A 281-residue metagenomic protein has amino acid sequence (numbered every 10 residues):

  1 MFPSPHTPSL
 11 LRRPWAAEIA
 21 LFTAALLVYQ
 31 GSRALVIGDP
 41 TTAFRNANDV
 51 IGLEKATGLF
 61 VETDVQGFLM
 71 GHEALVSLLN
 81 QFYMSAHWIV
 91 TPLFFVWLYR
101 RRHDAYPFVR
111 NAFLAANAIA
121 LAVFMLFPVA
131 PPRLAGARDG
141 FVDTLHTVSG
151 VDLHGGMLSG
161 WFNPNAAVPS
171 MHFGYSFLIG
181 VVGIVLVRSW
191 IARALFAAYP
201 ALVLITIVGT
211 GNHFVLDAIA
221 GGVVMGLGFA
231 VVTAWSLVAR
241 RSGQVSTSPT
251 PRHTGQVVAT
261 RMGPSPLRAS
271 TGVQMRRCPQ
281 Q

Functional and structural regions predicted by a protein language model:
F2-I89, P264, G272, P279: N-terminal transmembrane-helix/juxtamembrane module of multi-pass inner/ER membrane proteins
R13, A17, L21, P107-A112 (+2 more regions): Alpha-helical transmembrane segments of integral membrane proteins
E18-Q30, W88, P92, F113 (+4 more regions): Alpha-helical transmembrane spans of integral membrane proteins, capturing the lipid-embedded, hydrophobic core of TM
L27-G31, A116-M125, A198-V208: Aromatic-anchored segments of alpha-helical transmembrane domains
P40-D49, V61, Y99-I191, A239-P251 (+2 more regions): Membrane-interface loops
Q81-V96, H172-V182: Hydrophobic alpha-helical transmembrane segments
P128-R138, N163-V168, L202-G228: Interfacial helix-loop-helix junctions of multi-pass membrane proteins
G180-V185, M225-T233: Hydrophobic transmembrane alpha-helices
